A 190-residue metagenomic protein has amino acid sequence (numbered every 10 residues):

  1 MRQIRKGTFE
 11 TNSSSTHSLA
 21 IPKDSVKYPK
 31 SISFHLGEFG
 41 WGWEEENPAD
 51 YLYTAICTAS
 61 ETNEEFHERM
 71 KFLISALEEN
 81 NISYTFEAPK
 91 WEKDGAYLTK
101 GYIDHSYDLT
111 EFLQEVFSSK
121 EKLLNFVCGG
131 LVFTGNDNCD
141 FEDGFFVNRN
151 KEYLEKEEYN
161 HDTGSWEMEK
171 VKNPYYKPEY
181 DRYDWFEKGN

Functional and structural regions predicted by a protein language model:
M1-T8, S15-N190: Long, non-globular targeting/processing and low-complexity regions
